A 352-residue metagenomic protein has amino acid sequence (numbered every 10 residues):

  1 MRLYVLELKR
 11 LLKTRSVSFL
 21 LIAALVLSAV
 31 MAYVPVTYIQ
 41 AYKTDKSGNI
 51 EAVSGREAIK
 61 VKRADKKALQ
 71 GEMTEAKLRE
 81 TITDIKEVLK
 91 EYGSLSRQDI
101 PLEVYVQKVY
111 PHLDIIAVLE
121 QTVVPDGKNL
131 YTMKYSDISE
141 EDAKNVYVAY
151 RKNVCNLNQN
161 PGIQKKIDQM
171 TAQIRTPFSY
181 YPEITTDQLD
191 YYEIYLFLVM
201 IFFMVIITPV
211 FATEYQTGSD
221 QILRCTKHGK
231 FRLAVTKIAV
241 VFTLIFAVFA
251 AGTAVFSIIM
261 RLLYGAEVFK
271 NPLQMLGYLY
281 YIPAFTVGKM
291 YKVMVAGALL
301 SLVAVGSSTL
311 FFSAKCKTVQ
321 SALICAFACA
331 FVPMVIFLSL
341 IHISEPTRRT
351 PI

Functional and structural regions predicted by a protein language model:
M1-L21: Aromatic- and glycine-rich beta-strand/loop motifs that create alpha-glucan
T14-F19, T236-I245, A322-A326: Alpha-helical transmembrane segments and their helix-start/interface "positive-inside/aromatic belt" motifs in integral
A24, Q320-P333: Central hydrophobic cores of alpha-helical transmembrane segments in multi-pass integral membrane proteins
V26-I85, Y135-E214, V235-K315, V335: Secretory targeting signals
I59-E141: N-terminal accessory alpha/beta regions
R224-K230: Short helix-to-coil transition segments within interhelical loops that connect adjacent transmembrane helices
I341-I352: Single conserved hydrophobic/aromatic residue that forms the stacking wall/gate of nucleotide- or nucleobase-binding
